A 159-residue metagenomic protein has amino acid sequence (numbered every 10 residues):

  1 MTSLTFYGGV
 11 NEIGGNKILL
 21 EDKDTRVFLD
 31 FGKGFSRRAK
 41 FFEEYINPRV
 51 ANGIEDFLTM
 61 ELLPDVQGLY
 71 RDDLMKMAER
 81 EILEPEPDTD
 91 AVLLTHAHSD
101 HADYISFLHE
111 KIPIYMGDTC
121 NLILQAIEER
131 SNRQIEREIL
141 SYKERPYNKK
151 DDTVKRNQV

Functional and structural regions predicted by a protein language model:
M1-S3, R26: Extreme N-terminal starter segment of soluble prokaryotic enzymes
G8-V10: Short Gly/Pro-enriched turn/cap motifs at secondary-structure boundaries
G15-L20: Short beta-strand scaffold segments in enzyme catalytic cores
T25-L93, M116-C120, Q125-R156: Pre-active-site segment of Zn-dependent metallo-hydrolases
A91-H101: Histidine-centered divalent metal-coordination motifs
F107-H109: Short, conserved loop/helix-junction motifs that constitute active-site signature segments in enzyme catalytic cores
